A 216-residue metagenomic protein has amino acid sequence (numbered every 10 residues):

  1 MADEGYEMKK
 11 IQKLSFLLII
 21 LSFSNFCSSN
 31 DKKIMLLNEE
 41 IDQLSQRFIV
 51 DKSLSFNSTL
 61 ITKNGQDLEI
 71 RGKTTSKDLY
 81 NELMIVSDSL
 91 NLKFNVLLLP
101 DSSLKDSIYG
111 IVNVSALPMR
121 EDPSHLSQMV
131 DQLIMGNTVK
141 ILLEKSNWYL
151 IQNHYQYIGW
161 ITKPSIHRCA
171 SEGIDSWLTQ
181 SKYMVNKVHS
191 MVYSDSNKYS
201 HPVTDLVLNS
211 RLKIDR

Functional and structural regions predicted by a protein language model:
E7-L14: Bacterial N-terminal signal peptides that target proteins for export
L14-S22: Sec-dependent N-terminal signal peptides
N25-F26: C-terminal motif of bacterial Sec signal peptides marking the signal peptidase cleavage site
K32-G65: Gly/Ser-centered flexible loop/linker motifs
L54-M84, N147-W148: Short glycine/threonine-rich beta-strand-turn micro-motifs
I85-S102, N153-V188, D195-P202, L208-R216: Boundary regions of SH3-family modules and the immediately adjacent low-complexity/disordered segments in eukaryotic
V112-T138, V185-K213: Beta-loop motif signature
G136, Y149-N153: SH3/SH3-like beta-barrel fold
